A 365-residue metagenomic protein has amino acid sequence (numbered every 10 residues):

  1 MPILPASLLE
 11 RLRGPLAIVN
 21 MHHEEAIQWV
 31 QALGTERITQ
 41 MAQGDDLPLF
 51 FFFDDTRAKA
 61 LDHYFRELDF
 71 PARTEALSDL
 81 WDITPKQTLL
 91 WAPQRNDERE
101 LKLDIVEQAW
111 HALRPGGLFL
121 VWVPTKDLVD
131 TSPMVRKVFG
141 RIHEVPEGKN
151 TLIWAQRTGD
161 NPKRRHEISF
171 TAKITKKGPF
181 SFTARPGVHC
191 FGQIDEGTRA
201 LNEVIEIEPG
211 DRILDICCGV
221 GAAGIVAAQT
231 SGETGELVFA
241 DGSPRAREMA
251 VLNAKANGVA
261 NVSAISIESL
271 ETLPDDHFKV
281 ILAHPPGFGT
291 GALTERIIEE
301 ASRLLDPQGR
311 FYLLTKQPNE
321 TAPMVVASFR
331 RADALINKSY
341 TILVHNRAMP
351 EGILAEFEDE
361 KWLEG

Functional and structural regions predicted by a protein language model:
M1-D69, E196-A283: Conserved SAM/SAH cofactor-binding pocket of Class I
F53, L101, D241-R245, L293 (+1 more regions): Short beta->alpha hinge that forms the Motif I/post-I loop of the SAM-binding pocket
P85-P93, H277-P285, Y312: Short SAM/SAH-binding signature in class I
L103-P115, E295-P307: A short glycine-rich, Lys/Arg-flanked "PGG" loop and its adjoining helix->strand segment in the class I
G116-P124, Q308-T315: Conserved beta-strand signature within the Rossmann-like core of class I S-adenosyl-L-methionine
T125-V138, K316-R330: Conserved class I S-adenosyl-L-methionine
V138-I168, P323-L354: Active-site capping/gating segments
N150-R212: SAM-dependent Rossmann-like transferase core, predominantly class I methyltransferases with a strong bias toward
